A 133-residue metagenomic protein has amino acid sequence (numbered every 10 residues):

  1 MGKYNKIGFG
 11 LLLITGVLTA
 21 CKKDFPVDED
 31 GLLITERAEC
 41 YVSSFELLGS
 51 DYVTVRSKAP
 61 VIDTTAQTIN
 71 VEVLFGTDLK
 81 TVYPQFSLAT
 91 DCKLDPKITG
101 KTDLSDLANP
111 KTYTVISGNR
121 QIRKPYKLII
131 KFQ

Functional and structural regions predicted by a protein language model:
M1-A20: Sec-dependent bacterial lipoprotein signal peptides
C21-Q133: Beta-rich interaction/scaffold domains
